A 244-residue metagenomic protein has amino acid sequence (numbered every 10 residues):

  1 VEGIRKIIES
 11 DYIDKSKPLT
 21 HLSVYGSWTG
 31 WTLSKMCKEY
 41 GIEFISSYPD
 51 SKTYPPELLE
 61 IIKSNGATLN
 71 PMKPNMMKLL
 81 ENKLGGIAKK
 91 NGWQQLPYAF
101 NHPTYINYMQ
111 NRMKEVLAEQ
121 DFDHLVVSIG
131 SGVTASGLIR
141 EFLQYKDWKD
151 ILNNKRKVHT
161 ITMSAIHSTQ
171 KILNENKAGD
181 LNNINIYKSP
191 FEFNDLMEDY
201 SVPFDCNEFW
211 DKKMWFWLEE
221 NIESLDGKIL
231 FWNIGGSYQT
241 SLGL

Functional and structural regions predicted by a protein language model:
V1-L244: PLP-dependent amino-acid enzyme catalytic core
